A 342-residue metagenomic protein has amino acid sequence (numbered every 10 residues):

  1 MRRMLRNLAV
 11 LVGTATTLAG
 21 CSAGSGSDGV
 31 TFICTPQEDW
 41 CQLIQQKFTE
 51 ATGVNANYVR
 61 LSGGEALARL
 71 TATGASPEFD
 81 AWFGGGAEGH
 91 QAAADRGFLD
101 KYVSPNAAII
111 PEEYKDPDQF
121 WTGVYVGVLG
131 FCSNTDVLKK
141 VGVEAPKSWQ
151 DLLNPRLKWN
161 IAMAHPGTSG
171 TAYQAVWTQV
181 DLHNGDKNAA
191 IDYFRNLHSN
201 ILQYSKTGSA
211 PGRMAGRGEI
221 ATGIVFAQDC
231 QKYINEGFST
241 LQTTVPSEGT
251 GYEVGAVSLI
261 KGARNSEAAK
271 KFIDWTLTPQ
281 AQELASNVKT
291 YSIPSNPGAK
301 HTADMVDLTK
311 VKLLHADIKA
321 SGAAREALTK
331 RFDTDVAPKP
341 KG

Functional and structural regions predicted by a protein language model:
M1-V30, K341-G342: Short, low-complexity disordered leader/linker segments with a strong preference for bacterial N-terminal type II
C21-A92: Early extracytoplasmic/lumenal segment of secretory-pathway proteins
T35-Q42, P77-E219: Extracytoplasmic ligand-binding site segments that recognize negatively charged/polar headgroups
A66-L67, H90, W149, P211-G212 (+2 more regions): Short, hydrophobic alpha-helical packing/hinge segments within bilobed ligand-binding/sensory domains
E88-A92, G216, I220-T240: A ligand-binding cleft/hinge motif common to bilobed small-molecule-binding domains
G127, D192-L197, Y204-S205, G237-K261 (+1 more regions): Periplasmic-binding protein-like
G255, I260-A316: Mature extracytoplasmic/periplasmic domains
A316-G342: Conserved C-terminal helix/tail region of periplasmic/extracytoplasmic solute-binding proteins
